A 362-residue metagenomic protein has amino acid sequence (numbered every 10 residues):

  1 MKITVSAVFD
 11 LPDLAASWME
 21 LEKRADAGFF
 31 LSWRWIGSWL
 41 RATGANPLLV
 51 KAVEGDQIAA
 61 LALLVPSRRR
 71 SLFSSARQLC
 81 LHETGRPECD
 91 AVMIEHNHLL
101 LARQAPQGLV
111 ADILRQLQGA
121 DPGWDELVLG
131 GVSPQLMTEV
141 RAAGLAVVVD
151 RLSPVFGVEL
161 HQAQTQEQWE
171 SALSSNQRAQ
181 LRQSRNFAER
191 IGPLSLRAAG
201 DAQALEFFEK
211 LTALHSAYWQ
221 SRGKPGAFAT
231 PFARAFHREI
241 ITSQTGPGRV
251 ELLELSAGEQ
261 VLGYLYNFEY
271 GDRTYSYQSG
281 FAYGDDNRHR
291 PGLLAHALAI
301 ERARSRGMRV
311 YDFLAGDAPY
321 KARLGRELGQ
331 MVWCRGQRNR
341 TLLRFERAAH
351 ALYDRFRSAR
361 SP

Functional and structural regions predicted by a protein language model:
M1-P362: N-acyltransferase acceptor-side catalytic subdomain
